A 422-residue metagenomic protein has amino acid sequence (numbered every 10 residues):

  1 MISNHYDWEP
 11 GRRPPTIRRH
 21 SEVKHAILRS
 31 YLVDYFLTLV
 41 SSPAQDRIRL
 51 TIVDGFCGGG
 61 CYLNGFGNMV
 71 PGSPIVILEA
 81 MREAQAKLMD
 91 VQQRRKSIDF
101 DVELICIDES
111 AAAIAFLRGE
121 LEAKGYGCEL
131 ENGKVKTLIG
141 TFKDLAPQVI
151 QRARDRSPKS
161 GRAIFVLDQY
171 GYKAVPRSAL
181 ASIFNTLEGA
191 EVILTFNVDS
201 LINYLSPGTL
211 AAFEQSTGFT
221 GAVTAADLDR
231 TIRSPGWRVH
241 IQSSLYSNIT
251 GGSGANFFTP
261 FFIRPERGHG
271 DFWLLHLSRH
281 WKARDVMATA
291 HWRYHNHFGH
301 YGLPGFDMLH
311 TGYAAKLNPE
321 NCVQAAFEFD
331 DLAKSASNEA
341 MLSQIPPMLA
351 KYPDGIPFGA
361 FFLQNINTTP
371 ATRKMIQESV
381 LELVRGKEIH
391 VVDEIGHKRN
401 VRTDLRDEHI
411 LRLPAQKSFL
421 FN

Functional and structural regions predicted by a protein language model:
M1-R47, F66-G67: Class I SAM-dependent methyltransferase Rossmann-like catalytic core, especially the SAM/SAH-binding loop
V33-Q148, A371-E378, E382: SAM cofactor-binding core of SAM-dependent methyltransferases, primarily the Rossmann-like beta-alpha-beta module
L145-P158, A181: Short amphipathic alpha-helix with an adjacent loop that forms part of the alpha/beta core around
Y172-S182: A short, conserved alpha-helix within the catalytic core of class I
E188-S200: Conserved beta-strand signature within the Rossmann-like core of class I S-adenosyl-L-methionine
G208-E266: A conserved mid-domain beta-alpha-beta active-site/ligand-binding segment of alpha/beta enzyme cores
W273-R284: Conserved beta strand-loop-helix elements of the APE1-like EEP
T289-N422: C-terminal target-recognition/interaction regions appended to catalytic cores
